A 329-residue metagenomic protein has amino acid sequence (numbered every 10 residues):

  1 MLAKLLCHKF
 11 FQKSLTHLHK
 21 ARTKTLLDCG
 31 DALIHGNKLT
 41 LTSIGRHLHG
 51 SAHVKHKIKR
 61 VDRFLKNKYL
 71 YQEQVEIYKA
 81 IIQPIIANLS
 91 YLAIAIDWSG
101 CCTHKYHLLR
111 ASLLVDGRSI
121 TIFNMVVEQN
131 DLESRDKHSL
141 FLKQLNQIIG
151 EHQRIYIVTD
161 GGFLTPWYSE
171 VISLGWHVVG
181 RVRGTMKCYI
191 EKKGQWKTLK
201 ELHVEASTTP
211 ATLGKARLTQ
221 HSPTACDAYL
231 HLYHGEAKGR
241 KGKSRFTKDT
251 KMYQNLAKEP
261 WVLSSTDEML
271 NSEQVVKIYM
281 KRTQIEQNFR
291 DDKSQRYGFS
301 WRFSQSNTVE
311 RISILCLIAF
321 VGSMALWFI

Functional and structural regions predicted by a protein language model:
M1-K38, I77, L89-L92, V115-I329: Single, function-defining residue in the core of a domain
R22-K59, R63-L65: A structured, charge-rich N-terminal accessory region that forms the first stable segment of a protein and links
L33, G50, N67-Y71, G100 (+1 more regions): Short secondary-structure transition/capping motifs
L33-G36, S51-H53, Q83-I86, G100-C101 (+1 more regions): Short secondary-structure boundary/capping segments within folded domains
G50-Q74, Y233-R245: Short N-terminal secondary-structure initiator segments
I58-D116: Active-site-proximal, Lys/Arg-enriched surface segment that forms a nucleic-acid-binding/basic interface patch
